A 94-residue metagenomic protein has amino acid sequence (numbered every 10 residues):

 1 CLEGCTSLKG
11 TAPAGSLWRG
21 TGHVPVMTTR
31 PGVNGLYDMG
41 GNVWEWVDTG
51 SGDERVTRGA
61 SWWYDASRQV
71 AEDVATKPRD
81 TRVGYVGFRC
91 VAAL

Functional and structural regions predicted by a protein language model:
C1-A75, G84: Functional-site microenvironments in short loops/helix caps that host divalent-cation chemistry
T81: Conserved catalytic-core segment of clan PA serine endopeptidases
G84-L94: Short, structured beta-strand segments at or near domain termini in extracellular proteins/domains
